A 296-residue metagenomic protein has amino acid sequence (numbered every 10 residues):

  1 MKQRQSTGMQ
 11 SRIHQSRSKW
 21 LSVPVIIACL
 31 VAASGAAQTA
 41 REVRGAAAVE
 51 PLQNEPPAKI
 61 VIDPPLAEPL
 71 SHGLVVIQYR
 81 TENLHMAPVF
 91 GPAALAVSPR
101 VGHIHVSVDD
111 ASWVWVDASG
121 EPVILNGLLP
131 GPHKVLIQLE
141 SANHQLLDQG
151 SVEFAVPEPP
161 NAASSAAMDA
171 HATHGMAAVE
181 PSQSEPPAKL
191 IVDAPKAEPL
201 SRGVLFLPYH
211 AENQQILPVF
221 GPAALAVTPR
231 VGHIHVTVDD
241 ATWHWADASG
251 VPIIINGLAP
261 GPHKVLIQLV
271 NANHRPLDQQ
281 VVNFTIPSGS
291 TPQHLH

Functional and structural regions predicted by a protein language model:
S22-A32: Bacterial N-terminal signal peptides
A40-H72, N161-R202, L295-H296: Short, compositionally biased P/S/T/A/G/V-rich stretches that sit at domain boundaries
T81-L95, A211-L225: Short amphipathic, basic-aromatic surface patches that mediate peripheral association with negatively charged
V89-A94, N143-S151, A224, N273-Q279: Beta-sandwich strand segments
S112-S119, T242-S249: Short beta-strand segments within Ig-like beta-sandwich modules, predominantly Fibronectin type-III
L125-G131, I255-P262: Surface-exposed, short loops/turns at beta-strand junctions within beta-sandwich domains
V135-L136, V265-L266: Hydrophobic beta-strand segments within extracellular beta-sandwich modules
